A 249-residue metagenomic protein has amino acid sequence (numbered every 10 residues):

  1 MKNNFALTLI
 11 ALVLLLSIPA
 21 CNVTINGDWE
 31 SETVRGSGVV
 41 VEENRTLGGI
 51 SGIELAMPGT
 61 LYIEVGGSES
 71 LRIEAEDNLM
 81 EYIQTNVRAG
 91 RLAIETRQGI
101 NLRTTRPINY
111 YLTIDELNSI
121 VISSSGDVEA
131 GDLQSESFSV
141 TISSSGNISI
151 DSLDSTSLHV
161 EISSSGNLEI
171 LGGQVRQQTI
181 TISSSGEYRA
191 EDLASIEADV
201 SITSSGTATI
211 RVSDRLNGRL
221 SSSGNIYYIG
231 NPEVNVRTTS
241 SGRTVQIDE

Functional and structural regions predicted by a protein language model:
K2-E249: Intrinsically disordered, low-complexity terminal regions
